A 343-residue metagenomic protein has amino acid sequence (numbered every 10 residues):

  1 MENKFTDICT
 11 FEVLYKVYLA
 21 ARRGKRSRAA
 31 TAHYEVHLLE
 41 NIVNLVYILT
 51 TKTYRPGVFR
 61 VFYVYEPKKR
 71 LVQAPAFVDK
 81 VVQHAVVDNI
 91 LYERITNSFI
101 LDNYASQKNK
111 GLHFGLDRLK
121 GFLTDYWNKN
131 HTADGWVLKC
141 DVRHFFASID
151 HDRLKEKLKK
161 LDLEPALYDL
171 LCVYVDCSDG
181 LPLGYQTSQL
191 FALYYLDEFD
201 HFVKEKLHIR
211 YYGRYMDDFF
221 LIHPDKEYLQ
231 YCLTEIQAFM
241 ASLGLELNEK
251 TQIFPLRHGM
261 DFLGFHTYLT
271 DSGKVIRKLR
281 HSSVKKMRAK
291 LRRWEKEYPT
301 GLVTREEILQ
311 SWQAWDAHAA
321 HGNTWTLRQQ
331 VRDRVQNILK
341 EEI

Functional and structural regions predicted by a protein language model:
M1-P182: Conserved pre-catalytic core of RNA-dependent polymerases
A30, L181, Y185, M260 (+1 more regions): Gly/Ser/Thr-rich helix-start
N41, I48, D117-M216, L221-Q237 (+4 more regions): Conserved polymerase palm-domain catalytic core
T53-P56, I209-M216, K286-P299: Short, conserved aromatic-histidine micro-motifs
E66-K68, P224, T270-D271: Short acidic-glycine loop/turn motifs at beta-strand connectors
P75, K80, H84, Y174-C177 (+2 more regions): Right-hand nucleic-acid polymerase module
